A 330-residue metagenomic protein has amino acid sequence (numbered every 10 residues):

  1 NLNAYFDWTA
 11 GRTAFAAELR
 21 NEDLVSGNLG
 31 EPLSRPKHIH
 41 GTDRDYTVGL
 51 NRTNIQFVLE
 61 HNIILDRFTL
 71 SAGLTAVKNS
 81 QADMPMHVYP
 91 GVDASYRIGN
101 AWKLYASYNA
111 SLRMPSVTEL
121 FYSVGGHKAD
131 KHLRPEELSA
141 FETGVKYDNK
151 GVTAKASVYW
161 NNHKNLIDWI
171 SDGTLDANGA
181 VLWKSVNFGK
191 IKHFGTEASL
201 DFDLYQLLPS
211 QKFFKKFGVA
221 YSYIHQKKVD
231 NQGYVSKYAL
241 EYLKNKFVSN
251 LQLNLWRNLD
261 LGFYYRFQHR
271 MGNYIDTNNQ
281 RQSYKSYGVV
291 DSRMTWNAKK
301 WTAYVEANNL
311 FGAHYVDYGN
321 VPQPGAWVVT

Functional and structural regions predicted by a protein language model:
N1, V25-S34, H38-I39, A82-Y89 (+7 more regions): Outer-membrane beta-barrel translocator domains and adjoining extracellular loop/strand segments of Gram-negative
N1-P85, R97, K155-V158, L200 (+1 more regions): Face-selective signature of the C-terminal outer-membrane beta-barrel domain
L2-W8, F57-I63, V92-Y96, T143-Y147 (+6 more regions): Residues on the lipid-exposed face of transmembrane beta-strands in outer-membrane beta-barrel proteins
A10-T13, R67-L70, A101-L104, G151-A154 (+5 more regions): Repeated loop/turn-to-beta-strand initiation elements of outer-membrane beta-barrel proteins
F15-N21, A72-K78, V92, A106-A110 (+5 more regions): Transmembrane beta-barrel strands of outer-membrane/channel proteins
I64-T69, W160-N162, A180, K184-G272: Gram-negative outer-membrane beta-barrel transporters
D83, R97, W102-K103, A110-K164 (+3 more regions): Outer-membrane beta-barrel signature, preferentially recognizing the C-terminal barrel domain of Gram-negative
K164, W169, Q268-Y274, T295-T330: C-terminal beta-signal and adjacent terminal beta-strands/loops of Gram-negative outer-membrane beta-barrel proteins
